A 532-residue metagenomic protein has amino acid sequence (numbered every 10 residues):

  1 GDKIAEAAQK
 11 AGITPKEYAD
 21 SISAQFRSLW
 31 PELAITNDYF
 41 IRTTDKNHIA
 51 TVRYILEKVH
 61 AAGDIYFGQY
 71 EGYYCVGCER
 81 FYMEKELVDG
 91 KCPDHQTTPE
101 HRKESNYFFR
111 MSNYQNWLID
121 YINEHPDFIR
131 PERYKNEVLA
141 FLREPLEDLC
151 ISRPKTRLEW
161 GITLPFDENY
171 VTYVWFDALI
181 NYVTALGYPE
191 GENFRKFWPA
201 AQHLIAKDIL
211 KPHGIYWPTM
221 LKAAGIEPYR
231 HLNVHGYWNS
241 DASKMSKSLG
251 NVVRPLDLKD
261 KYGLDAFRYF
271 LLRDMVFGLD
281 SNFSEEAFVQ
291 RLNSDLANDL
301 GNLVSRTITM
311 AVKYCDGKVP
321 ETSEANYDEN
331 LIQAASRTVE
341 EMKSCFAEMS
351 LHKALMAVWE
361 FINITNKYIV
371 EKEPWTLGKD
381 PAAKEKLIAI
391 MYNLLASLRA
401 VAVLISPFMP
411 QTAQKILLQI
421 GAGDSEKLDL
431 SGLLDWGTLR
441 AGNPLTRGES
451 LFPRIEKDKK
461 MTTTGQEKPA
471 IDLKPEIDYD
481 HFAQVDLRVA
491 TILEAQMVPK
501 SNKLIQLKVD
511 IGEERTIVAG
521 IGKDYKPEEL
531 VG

Functional and structural regions predicted by a protein language model:
G1-F128: N-terminal, positively charged nucleic-acid-binding surface of large information/translation enzymes
I13, G68-Q69, Y73, M83-H95 (+2 more regions): Basic, alpha-helical terminal appendages of large translation-related enzymes
K16, N298, M349-M356, P407 (+1 more regions): Short, solvent-exposed positions on alpha-helices
E17-S28, Y54, D299-R306, R337 (+2 more regions): A non-catalytic, amphipathic alpha-helix used as a structural packing/dimerization or gating element in enzyme scaffolds
E32, A62-D64, P189-F197, L221-R230 (+4 more regions): Secondary-structure transition/capping motifs at alpha-helix termini and the adjoining loop/turn into the next element
R42, N47-T51, R102-K313, M356-V358: Structured secondary-structure scaffolds
H48, D167-T172, D208-I209, L258-K259 (+6 more regions): Secondary-structure capping and boundary motifs in well-ordered enzyme cores
V276-F288, L292, T307-A354: Long, amphipathic alpha-helical stalk/connector segments used for oligomerization, subunit docking, or mechanical
